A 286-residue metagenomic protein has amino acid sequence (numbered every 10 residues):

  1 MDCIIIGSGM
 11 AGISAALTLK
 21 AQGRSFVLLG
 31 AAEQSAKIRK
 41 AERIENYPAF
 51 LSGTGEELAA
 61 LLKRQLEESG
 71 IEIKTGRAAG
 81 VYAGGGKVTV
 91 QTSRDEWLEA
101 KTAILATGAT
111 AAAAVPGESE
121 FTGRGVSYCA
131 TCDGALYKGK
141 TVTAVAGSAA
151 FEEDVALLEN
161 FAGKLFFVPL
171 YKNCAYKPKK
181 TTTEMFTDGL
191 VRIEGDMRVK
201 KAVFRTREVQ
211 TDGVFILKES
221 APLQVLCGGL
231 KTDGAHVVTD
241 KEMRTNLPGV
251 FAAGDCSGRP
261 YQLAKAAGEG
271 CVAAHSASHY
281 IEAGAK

Functional and structural regions predicted by a protein language model:
C3-E57, L61, Q65, K140-T141 (+1 more regions): Beta1-alpha1 glycine-rich phosphate/pyrophosphate-binding loop at the start of Rossmann-like nucleotide-binding domains
A15, I38, A83, A114-P116 (+5 more regions): Short glycine-/acidic-enriched loop or helix-start segments at secondary-structure transitions that form or flank
A15-A16, K20, A266, A273-A274: Small-residue (primarily alanine) positions within well-ordered alpha-helices, especially packing/interaction faces
A59-T92, L98-A100, N160-D240, E282-K286: A Rossmann-like FAD-binding core segment of flavoenzymes
S69, I73-G139: Glycine/small-residue-rich loop that forms an oxyanion/phosphate-binding "nest" at active or ligand-binding sites
A114, E120-L136, L217-Q262, E269-H275 (+1 more regions): FAD-site-proximal beta/loop scaffold in flavoenzymes
